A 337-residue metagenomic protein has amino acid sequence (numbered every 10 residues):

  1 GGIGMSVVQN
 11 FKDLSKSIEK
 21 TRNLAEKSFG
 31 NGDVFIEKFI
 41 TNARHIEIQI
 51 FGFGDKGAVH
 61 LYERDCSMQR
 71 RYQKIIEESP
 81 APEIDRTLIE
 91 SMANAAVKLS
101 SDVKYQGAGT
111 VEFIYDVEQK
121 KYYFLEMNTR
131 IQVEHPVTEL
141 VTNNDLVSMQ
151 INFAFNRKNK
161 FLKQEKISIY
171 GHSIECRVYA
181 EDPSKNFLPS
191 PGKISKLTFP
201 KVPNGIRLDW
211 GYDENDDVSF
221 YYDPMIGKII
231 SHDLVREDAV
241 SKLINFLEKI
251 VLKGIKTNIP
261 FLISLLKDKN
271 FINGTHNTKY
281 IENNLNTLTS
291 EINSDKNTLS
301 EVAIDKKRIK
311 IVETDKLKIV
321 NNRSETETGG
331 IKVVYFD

Functional and structural regions predicted by a protein language model:
G1-M5: A conserved helix-loop-beta module that forms one wall/lid of the active-site cleft in ATP-utilizing catalytic domains
V7-D337: ATP-dependent carboxylate activation and anion-phosphoryl transfer catalytic cores that bind Mg-ATP to form
